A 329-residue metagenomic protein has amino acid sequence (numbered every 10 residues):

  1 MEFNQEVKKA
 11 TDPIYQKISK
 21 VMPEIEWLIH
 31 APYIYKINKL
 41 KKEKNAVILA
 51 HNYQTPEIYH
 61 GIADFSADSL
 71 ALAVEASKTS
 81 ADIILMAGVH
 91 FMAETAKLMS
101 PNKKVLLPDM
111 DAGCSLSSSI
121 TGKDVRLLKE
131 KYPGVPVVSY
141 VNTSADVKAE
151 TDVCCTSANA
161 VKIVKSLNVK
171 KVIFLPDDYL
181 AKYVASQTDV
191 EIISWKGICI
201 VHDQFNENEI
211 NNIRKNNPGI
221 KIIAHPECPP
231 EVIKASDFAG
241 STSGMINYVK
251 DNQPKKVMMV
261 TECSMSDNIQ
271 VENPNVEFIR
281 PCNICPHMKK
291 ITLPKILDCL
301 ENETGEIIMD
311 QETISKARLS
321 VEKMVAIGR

Functional and structural regions predicted by a protein language model:
E2-M259, M265-R329: Active-site loop-to-helix "anion-binding N-cap" substructures in soluble metabolic enzymes
